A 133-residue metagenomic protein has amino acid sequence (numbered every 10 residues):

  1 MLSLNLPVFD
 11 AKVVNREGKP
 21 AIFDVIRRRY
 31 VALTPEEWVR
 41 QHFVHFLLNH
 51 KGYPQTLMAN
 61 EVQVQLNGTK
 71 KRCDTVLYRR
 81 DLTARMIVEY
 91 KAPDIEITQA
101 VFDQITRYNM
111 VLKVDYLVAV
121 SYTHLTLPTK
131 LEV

Functional and structural regions predicted by a protein language model:
M1-L33: Interdomain/boundary linker segments immediately adjacent to catalytic/signaling cores
L2-L4, T56-L82: Active-site metal-binding core of divalent-cation-utilizing nuclease and nuclease-like domains
I22, I26-N60: Acidic-basic catalytic patches of nuclease active cores, encompassing PD-(D/E)XK and other metal-cofactor nuclease
F43, C73-R79, T83-D94, Y108: Conserved catalytic cores of phosphodiester-cleaving nucleases, focusing on short active-site segments
P93-L112: Mg2+/Mn2+-dependent nuclease catalytic core
T123-T129: Conserved small/polar residues in nucleotide/adenosyl-binding loops
